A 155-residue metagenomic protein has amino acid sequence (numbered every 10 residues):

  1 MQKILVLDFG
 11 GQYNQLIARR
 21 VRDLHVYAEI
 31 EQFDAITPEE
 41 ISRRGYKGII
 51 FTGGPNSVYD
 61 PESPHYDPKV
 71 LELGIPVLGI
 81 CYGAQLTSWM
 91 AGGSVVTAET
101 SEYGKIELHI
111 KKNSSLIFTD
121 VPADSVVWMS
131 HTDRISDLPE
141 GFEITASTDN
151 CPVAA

Functional and structural regions predicted by a protein language model:
Q2, S125: Nucleotide donor/acceptor-binding cores
K3-L24: Short, charged N-terminal beta->alpha structural module
I4, A28, V77: Hydrophobic anchor at the start of a short beta-strand that flanks the dinucleotide cofactor-binding loop
G10, D34, G83: Residues in the short beta-alpha loop(s) of Rossmann-like NAD(P)-binding domains
R19-R20, L24-H25, S42-D120, V126 (+2 more regions): Cysteine-nucleophile active-site neighborhood
H25-S42: A short, well-structured beta->alpha microelement
P139-T145: Short, hydrophobic/aromatic-rich segments at coil-to-beta transitions
P152-A155: Short, surface-exposed beta-strand/loop micro-motifs that present aromatic residues
